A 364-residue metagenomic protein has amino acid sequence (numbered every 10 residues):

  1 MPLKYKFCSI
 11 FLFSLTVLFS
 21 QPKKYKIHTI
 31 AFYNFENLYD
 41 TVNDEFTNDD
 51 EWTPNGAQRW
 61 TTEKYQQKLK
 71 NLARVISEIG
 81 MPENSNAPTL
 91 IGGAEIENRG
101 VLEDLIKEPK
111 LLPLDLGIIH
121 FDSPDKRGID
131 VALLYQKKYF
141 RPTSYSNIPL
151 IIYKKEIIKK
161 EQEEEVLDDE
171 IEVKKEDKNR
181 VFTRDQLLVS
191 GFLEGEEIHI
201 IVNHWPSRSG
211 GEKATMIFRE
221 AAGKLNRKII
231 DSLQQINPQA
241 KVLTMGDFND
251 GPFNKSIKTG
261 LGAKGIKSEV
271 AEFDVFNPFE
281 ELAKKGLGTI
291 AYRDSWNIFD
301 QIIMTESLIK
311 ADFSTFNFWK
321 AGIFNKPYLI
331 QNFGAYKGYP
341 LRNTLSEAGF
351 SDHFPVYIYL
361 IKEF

Functional and structural regions predicted by a protein language model:
M1-Y25: Bacterial Sec-dependent N-terminal signal peptides
F19-L111, D115, I119-L133, D168-K175 (+3 more regions): N-terminal, active-site-proximal structural segment of metallo-dependent hydrolase catalytic domains
Q21-P22, E220, D231-V242, D250-F364: Metal-dependent phosphoester-hydrolase catalytic domains
T29-N37, S144, E197-S207: Active-site-proximal beta-strand elements of phosphoester/diester hydrolases
N37-D44, S209-G210, A311-F313: Short, solvent-exposed loop/turn elements at domain surfaces
F46-D49, E196-F218: Active-site His/acidic residue clusters
P54-E63, A87-G93, H120-F121, K175-D177 (+4 more regions): Second-shell loop/turn segments in exported
I96-E197, W205: Structured beta-strand-rich core segments of catalytic domains in phosphoester-bond hydrolases
